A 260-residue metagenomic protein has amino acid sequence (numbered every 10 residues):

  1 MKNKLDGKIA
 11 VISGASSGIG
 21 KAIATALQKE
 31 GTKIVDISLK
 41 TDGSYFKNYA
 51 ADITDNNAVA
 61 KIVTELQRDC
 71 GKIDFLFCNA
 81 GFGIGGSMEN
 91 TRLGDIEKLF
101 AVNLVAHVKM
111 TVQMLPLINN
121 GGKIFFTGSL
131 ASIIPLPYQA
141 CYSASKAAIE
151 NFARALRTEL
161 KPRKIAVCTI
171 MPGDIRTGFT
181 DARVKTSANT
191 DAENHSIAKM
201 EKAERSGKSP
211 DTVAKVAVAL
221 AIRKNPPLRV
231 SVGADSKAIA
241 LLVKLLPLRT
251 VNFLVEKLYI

Functional and structural regions predicted by a protein language model:
I9, S16-S17: Conserved glycine-rich cofactor-binding loop
A50-K61, L93: The beta1-alpha1 cofactor-binding region of Rossmann-like NAD(H)/NADP(H)-dependent oxidoreductases
N79-I84: Conserved NAD(P)H cofactor-binding loop of Rossmann-fold oxidoreductase domains
S87-M88, R92-E97: Substrate-binding pocket helix/loop in short-chain dehydrogenase/reductase
T111, S145: Active-site helix of classical SDR
S129: Residue(s) in the substrate-gating loop at a strand-loop-helix junction that position the organic substrate next
P162-L228: SDR active-site lid
